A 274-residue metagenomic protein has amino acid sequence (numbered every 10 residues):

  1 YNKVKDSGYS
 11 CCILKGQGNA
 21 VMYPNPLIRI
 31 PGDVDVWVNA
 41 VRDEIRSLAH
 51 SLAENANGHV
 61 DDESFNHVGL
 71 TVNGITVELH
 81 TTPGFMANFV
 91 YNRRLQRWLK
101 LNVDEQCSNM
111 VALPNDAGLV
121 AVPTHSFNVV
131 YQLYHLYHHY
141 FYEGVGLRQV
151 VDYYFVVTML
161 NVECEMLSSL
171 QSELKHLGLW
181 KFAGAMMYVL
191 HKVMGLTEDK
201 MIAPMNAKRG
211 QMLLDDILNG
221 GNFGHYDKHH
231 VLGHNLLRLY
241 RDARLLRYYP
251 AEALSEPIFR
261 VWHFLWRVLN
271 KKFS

Functional and structural regions predicted by a protein language model:
Y1-G32, V38-S274: Conserved NTP-donor binding/palm subdomain of two-metal-ion nucleotidyltransferases/polymerases, i.e., the charged
